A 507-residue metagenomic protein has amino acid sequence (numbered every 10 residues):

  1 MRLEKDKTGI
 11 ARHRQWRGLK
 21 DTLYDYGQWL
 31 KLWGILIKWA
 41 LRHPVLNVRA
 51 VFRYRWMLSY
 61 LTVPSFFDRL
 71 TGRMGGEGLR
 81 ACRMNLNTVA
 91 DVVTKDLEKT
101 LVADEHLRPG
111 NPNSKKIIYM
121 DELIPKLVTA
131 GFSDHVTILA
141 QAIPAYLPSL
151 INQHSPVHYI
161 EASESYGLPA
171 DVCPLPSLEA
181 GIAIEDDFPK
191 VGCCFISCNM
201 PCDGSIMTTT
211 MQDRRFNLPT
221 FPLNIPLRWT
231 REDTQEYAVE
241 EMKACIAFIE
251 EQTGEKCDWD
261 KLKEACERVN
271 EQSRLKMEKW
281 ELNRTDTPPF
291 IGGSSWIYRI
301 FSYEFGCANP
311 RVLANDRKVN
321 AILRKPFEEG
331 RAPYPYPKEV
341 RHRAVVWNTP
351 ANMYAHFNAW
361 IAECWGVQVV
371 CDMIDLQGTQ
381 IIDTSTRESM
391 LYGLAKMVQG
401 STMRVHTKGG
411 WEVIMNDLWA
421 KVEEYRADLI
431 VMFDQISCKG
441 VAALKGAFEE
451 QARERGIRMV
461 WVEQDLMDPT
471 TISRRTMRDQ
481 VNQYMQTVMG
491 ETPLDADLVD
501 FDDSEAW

Functional and structural regions predicted by a protein language model:
T8, W16, K20-I117, K243 (+1 more regions): A charged, amphipathic alpha-helical module
L86-F188: An N-terminal, globular interaction/scaffold subdomain
I118-L127, C198-S205, W347-Y354, I436-A443: Gly/Ser/Thr-rich loops at beta-strand to alpha-helix junctions that form or flank small-molecule/cofactor-binding
E122-E161, V345-W419, E423: Redox- and metal-dependent alpha/beta enzyme cores, enriched for Fe-S-associated oxidoreductases and cofactor-handling
P144-Q235, W461-E463: Active-site and donor-binding regions of nucleotide-sugar-utilizing enzymes
A180-D186, G409-R426, A443-A447: A short, acidic, amphipathic alpha-helical segment used as a generic capping/interface helix at domain edges
G192, V422, R426-M432: Proline-aspartate-enriched helix->loop->beta-strand connector
H406, E449, R453, M459-E505: C-terminal regions of proteins
